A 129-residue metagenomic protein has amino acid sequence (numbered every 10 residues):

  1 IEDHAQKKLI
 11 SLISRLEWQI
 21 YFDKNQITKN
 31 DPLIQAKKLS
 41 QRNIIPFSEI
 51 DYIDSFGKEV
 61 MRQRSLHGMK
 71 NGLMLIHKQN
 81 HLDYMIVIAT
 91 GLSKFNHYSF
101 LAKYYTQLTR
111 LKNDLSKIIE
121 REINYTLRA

Functional and structural regions predicted by a protein language model:
I1-H67: Structured interaction and signal-relay segments at domain junctions
F22-I27, Q35-K37, N71-L73, Y98-F100 (+1 more regions): Glycine-rich loops and low-complexity Gly/Arg-rich segments that provide flexible linkers or classic glycine-based
T28-I34, I76-Q79, S116-E122: Short C-terminal domain-edge/linker segments immediately following a structured domain
I45, L75, I86: A broad, low-specificity signal marking well-ordered, structured residues that form hydrophobic/aromatic
Y52, F56, M69, L73 (+2 more regions): Short, well-structured alpha-helical patches and their helix-loop capping segments that border functional surfaces
K58-L82: Helix-to-coil/beta transition segments that act as allosteric "coupling" elements at the rims of sensory or catalytic
L82-G91: Sensory beta-strand/linker motifs that couple input domains to effectors
G91-A129: Juxtadomain coupling helices with adjacent low-complexity linkers
